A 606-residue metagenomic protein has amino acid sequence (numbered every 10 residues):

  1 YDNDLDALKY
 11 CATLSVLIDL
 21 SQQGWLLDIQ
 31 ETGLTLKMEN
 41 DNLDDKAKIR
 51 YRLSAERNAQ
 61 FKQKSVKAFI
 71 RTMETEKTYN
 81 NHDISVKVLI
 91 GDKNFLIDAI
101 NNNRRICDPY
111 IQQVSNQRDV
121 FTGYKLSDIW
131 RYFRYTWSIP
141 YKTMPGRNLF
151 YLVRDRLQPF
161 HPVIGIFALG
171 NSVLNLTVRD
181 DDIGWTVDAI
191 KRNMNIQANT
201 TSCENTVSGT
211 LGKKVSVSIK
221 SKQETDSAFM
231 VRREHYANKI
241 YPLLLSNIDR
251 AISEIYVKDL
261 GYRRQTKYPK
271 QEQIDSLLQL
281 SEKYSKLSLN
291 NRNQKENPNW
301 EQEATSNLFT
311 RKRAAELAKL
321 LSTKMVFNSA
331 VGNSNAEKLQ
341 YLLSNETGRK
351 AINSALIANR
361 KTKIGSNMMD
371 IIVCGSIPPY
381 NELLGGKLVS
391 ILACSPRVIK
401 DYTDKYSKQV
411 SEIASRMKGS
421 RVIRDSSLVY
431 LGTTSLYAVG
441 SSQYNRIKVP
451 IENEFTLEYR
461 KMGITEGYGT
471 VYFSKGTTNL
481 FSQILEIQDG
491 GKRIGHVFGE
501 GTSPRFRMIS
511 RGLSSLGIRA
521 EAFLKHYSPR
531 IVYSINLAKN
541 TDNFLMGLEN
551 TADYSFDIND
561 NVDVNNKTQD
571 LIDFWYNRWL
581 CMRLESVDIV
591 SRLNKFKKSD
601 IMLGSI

Functional and structural regions predicted by a protein language model:
Y1-L383, S390-I606: Extended, composition-driven regions rather than compact fold-specific motifs
